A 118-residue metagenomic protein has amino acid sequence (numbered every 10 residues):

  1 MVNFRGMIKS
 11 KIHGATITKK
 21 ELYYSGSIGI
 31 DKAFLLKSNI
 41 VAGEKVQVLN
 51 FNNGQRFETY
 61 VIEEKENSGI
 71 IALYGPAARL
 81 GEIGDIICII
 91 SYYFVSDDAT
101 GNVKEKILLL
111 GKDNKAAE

Functional and structural regions predicted by a protein language model:
M1: Class I SAM-dependent methyltransferase SAM-binding "motif I" and its flanking Rossmann-like core
F4, T100-E118: Helix-rich terminal scaffold detector
R5-M7, T16-T18, L22-D98, K112-D113: Compact, glycine-rich, soluble single-domain proteins
